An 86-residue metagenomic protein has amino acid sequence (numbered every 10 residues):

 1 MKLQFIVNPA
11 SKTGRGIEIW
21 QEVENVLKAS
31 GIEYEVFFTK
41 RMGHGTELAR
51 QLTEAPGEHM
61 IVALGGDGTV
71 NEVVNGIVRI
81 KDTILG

Functional and structural regions predicted by a protein language model:
K2-G86: Small-residue-rich beta-alpha loop regions that form the catalytic core of phosphotransfer and lipid-active enzymes
